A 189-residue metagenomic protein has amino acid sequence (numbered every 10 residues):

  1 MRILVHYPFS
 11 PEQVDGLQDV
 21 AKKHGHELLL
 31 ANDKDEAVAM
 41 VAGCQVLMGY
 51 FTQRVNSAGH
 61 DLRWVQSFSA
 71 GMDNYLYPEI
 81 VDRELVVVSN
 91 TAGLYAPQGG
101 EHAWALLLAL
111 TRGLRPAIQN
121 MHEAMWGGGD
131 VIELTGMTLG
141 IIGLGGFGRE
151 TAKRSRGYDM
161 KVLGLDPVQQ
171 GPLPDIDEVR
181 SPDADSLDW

Functional and structural regions predicted by a protein language model:
M1-V87, L187: An N-terminal-biased, well-structured beta-alpha scaffold segment characteristic of Rossmann-like dinucleotide-binding
H6, A31-D33, T91, L165 (+1 more regions): Conserved beta-strand termini and adjacent loop/short-helix elements that scaffold enzyme active sites in alpha/beta
H26-N32, Q45-Y50, Q119-G127, L173-P182: Short gly/ser/thr-rich secondary-structure transition/capping motifs
S67, N90, I142: Thr-Gly-centered strand-to-loop micro-motif
V81-T138, K153, L165-P167: Phosphate-binding beta-alpha-beta segment of Rossmann-like dinucleotide-binding domains, i.e., the NAD(P)
G129-W189: Rossmann-like dinucleotide/phosphate-binding beta-alpha-beta segment
